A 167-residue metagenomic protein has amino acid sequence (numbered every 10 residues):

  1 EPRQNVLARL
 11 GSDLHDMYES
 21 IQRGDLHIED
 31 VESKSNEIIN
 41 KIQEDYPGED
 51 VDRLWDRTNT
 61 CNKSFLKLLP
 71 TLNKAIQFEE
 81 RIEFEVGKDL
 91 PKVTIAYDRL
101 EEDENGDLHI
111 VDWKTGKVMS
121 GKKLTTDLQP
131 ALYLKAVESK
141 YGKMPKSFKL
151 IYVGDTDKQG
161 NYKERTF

Functional and structural regions predicted by a protein language model:
E1-P2, I39-I42, I110-W113: Short amphipathic alpha-helical segments and their helix-coil junctions
E1-R9: C-terminal, charged and often intrinsically disordered regions of DNA end-processing helicases and nucleases
P2, I21-E29, S139-M144: Short helix-capping/linker segments at secondary-structure and domain boundaries
Q4, E44, G48, M119-K123: Active-site oxyanion-binding pockets that recognize sulfate/phosphate
Q4, N62-T71, K135-K140: Intrinsically disordered, low-complexity boundary segments flanking structured domains
R9-D13, R53, R57, T125-L128 (+1 more regions): Generic recognition of stable, solvent-exposed alpha-helical segments in well-folded globular domains
D13-R81, E85-V86: A non-catalytic, helix-rich entry segment at domain boundaries
A75-F167: Mg2+/Mn2+-dependent nuclease catalytic core
